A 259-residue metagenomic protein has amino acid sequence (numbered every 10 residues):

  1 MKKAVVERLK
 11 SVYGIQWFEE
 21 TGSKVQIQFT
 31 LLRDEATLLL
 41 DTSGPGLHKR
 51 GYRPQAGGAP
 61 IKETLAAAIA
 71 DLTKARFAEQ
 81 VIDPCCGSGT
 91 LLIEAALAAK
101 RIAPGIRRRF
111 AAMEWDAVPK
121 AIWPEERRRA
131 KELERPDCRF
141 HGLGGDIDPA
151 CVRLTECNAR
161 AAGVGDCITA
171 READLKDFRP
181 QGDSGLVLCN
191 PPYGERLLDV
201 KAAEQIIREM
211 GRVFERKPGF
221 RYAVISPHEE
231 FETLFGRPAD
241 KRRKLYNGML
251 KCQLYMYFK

Functional and structural regions predicted by a protein language model:
M1-E63, A70: Non-catalytic, mostly N-terminal accessory regions of nucleic-acid modification and defense proteins
V5-Y13, A95, A159, F214: Hydrophobic, Leu/Ile/Phe/Ala-enriched alpha-helical segments that form helix-helix packing faces
T30-D34, A173, P227: Short loop/turn motifs enriched for small/polar and acidic residues
E35-T37, Q80-V81, H141, L186 (+1 more regions): Beta-sheet entry/capping signal
I61-R179, E195-R196, A202: Conserved S-adenosyl-L-methionine
D174-K259: C-terminal catalytic and target-recognition region of SAM-dependent MTase-like enzymes, primarily methyltransferases
